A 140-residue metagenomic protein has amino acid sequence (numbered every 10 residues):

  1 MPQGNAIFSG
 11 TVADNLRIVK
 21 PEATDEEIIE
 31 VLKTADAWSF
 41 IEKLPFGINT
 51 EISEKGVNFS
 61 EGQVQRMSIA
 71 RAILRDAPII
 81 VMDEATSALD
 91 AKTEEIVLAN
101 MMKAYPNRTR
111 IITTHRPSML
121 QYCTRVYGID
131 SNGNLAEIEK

Functional and structural regions predicted by a protein language model:
A13-E54, L98-A99, N107: ABC ATPase nucleotide-binding domain helical subdomain, centered on the C-loop/LSGGQ "ABC signature"
W38-M67, N132, I138-K140: ABC-fold ATPase nucleotide-binding domain signature/coupling loops
M67, A72-R75: Hydrophobic/aromatic position at a conserved helix-loop-beta junction within ABC-family ATPase nucleotide-binding
L74-P78, N107: A short, proline-enriched helix->beta-strand linker immediately N-terminal to the Walker B motif in ABC-type P-loop
I80-D83: Catalytic Walker B motif of ABC-type/P-loop ATPase nucleotide-binding domains
A91-K92: Helix N-cap at the start of a conserved alpha-helix in ABC-type nucleotide-binding domains
M102-T114, L120: Conserved catalytic loops of ABC-family nucleotide-binding domains
Q121-G128: Conserved catalytic segment of ABC-fold P-loop ATPases
